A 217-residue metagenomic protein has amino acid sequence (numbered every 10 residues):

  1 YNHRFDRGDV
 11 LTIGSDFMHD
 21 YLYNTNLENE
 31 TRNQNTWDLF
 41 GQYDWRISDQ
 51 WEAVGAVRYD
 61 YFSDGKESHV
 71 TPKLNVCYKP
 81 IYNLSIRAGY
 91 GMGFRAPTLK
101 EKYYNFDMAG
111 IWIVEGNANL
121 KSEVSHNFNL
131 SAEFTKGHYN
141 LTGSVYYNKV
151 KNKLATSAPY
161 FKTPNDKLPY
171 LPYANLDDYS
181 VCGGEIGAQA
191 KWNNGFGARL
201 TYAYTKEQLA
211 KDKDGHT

Functional and structural regions predicted by a protein language model:
Y1-H69, K73, C77-K79, F134 (+3 more regions): Face-selective signature of the C-terminal outer-membrane beta-barrel domain
Y23-E30, G65-T71, K100-N105, W112-I113 (+3 more regions): Outer-membrane beta-barrel translocator domains and adjoining extracellular loop/strand segments of Gram-negative
E28-N35, F62-S68, M108, A118-V124 (+2 more regions): Replace "Gram-negative outer membrane beta-barrel proteins" with "bacterial and organellar outer membrane beta-barrel
Q34-F40, V54, H69-P72, E115 (+4 more regions): Transmembrane beta-barrel architecture of outer-membrane proteins
I47-Q50, Y146-V150, L168-T217: Gram-negative outer-membrane beta-barrel transporters
K79, R87, N119-C182: Membrane-embedded beta-barrel scaffold of Gram-negative outer-membrane proteins
S85-S131: Outer-membrane beta-barrel translocator/channel fold
